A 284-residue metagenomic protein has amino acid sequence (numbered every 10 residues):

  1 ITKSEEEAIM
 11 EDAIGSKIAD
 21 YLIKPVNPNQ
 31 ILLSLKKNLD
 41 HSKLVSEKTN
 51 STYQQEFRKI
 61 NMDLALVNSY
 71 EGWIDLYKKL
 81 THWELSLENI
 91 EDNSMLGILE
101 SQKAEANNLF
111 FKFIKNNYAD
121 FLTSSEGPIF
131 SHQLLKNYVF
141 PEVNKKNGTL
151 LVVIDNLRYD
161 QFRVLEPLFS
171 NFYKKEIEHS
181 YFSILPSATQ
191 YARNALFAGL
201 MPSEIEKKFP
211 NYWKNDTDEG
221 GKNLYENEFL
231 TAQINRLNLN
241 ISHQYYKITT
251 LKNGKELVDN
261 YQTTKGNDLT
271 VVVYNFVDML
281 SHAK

Functional and structural regions predicted by a protein language model:
I1-E5, P25: Conserved active-site segment of CheY-like receiver
E5-D20: Alpha4 helix (beta4-alpha4-beta5 surface) of REC/receiver domains from two-component response regulators
E6-E7, R158-F162, D278-H282: Flexible loop/turn segments at secondary-structure boundaries
A8, V26-L35: C-terminal output helix
L35-K43: Short, hydrophobic alpha-helical segments
V45-A119, E126-G127, P167-K174, F182-K284: His/Asp/Glu-rich, glycine-adjacent segments that coordinate divalent cations and/or stabilize oxyanion chemistry on
S131-G148, N260-T264: A short acidic-Thr-Gly-centered motif at the start of a beta-strand
V143-L165, L196, D268-N275: Beta-strand elements within well-structured catalytic alpha/beta cores of enzymes that handle phosphate/sulfate esters
